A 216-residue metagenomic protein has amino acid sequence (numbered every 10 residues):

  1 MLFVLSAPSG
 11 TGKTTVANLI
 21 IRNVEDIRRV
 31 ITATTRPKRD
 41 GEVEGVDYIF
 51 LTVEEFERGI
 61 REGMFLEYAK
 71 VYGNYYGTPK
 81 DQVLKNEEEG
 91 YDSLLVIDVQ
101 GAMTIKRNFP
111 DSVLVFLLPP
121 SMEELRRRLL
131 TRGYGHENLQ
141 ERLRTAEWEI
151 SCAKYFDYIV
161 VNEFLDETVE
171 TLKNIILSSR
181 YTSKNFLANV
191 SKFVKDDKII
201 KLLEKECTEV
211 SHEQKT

Functional and structural regions predicted by a protein language model:
M1-F3: Pre-Walker A (Motif I) flank of P-loop NTPase domains
S6-P8: P-loop (Walker A) phosphate-binding loop of NTP-binding proteins
T11: ATP-binding Walker
T14: Walker A/P-loop
E25-K38: Short beta-strand-centered segment that lines the nucleotide-binding/catalytic pocket of NTP-utilizing
R36-S93, Q100-M103: ATP-dependent small-molecule kinase phosphotransfer cores that center on conserved nucleotide phosphate-binding segments
S93-D98, R107-R132, V161-N162: Conserved phosphate-donor/acceptor-positioning beta-strand/loop module used by diverse small-molecule
G133, S151-T216: NTP-dependent small-molecule kinase module
